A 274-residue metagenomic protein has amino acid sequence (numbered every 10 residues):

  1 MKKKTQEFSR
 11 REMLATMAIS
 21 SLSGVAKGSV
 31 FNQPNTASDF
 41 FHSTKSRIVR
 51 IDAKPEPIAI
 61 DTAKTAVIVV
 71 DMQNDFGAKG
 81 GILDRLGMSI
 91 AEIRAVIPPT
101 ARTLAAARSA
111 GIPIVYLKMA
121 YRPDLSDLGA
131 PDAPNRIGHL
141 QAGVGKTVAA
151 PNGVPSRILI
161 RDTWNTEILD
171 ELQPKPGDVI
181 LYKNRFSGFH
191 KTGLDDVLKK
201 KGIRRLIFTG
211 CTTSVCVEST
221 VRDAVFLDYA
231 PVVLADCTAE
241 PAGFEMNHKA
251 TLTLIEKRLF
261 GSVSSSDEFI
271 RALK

Functional and structural regions predicted by a protein language model:
K2-S9, L14-A66, D75, I93 (+3 more regions): Active-site-adjacent betaalpha module
A63, G81-A107, I112-P113: A short alpha/beta connector and helix-capping loop motif
I68-V70: Short hydrophobic beta-strand that contains or immediately precedes a catalytic carboxylate
M72, M119, D236: Active-site loop/turn elements of alpha/beta-hydrolase fold enzymes, especially the short glycine-/histidine-rich
M72-G77, I82: Short connector loops/turns at beta-strand edges and beta->alpha or beta->beta junctions
I114-K118, V233: A structural signal for short, well-ordered beta-strand segments and their strand-loop junctions that often border
L117-A120, C211: Short, well-ordered beta-to-alpha junction loops that form the rim of enzyme active sites and present histidine/acidic
